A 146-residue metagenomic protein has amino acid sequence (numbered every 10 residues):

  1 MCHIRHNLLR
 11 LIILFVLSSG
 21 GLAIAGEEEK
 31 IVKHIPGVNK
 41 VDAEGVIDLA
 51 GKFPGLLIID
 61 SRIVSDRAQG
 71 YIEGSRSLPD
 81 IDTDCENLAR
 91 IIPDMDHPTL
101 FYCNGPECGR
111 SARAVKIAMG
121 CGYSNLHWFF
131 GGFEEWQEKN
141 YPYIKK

Functional and structural regions predicted by a protein language model:
C2-H3, L11-I58, V64-D66: Flexible, polar/low-complexity N-terminal or interdomain linker segments that lie immediately upstream of folded
K30-G37, E73-G74, Y102-P106: Second-shell loop/turn segments in exported
G45, T83-L88: Short acidic active-site motifs
A50, P54, P79, C103 (+2 more regions): Sec/Tat-exported extracytoplasmic proteins
G51-C85: N-terminal, post-signal-peptide region of Sec/Tat-exported proteins
Q69-Y71, A112-A114, K139: Short, solvent-exposed loop/turn and secondary-structure capping segments
N87-W136: Catalytic cysteine-centered active loop of the rhodanese-like fold, especially the PTP/DSP P-loop
N140-K146: Active-site neighborhoods of enzymes that stabilize oxyanions during catalysis
